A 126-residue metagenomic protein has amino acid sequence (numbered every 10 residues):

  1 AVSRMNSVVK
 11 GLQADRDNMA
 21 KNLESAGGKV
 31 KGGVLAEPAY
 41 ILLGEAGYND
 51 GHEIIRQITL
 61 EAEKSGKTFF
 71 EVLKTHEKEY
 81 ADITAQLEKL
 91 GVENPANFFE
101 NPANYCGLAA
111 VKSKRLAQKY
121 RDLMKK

Functional and structural regions predicted by a protein language model:
A1-K126: Glycine-rich cofactor/substrate-binding loops
